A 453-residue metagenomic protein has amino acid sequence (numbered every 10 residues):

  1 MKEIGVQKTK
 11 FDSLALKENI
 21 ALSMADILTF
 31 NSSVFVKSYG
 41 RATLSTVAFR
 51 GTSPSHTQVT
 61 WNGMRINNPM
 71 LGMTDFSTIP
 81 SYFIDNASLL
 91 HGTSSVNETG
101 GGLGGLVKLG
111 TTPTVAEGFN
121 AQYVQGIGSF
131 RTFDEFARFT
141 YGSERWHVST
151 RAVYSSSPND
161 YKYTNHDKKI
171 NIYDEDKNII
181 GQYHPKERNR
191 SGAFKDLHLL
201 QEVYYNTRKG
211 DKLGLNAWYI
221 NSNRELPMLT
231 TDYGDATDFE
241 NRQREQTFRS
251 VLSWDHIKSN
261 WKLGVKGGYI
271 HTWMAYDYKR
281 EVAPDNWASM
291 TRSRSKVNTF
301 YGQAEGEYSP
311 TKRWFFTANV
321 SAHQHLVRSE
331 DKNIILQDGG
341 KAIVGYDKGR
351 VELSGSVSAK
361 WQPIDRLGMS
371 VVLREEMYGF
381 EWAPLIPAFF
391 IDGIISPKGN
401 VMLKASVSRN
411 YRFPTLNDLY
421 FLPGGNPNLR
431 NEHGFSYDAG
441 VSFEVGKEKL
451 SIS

Functional and structural regions predicted by a protein language model:
M1-K17, T46, P54, A87: N-terminal periplasmic "start-of-domain" segments of outer-membrane beta-barrel proteins
A25-N68: Extracytoplasmic beta-strand/coil segments of soluble accessory domains associated with Gram-negative outer-membrane
M64-G92: Short acidic/polar hinge/loop motifs at secondary-structure boundaries that mediate gating or recognition
N68-M70, F83-D85, V96-L109, P113-I170 (+2 more regions): Outer-membrane beta-barrel translocator/receptor signature
R131-S156, K168-N223, Q246-K258, P310-F316: Transmembrane beta-barrel wall of Gram-negative outer-membrane proteins
S157, Y161, R190-D196, K209-L263 (+1 more regions): Flexible loop and strand-edge segments within Gram-negative outer membrane beta-barrel domains
D238-I257, W382, I395, M402 (+1 more regions): Outer-membrane beta-barrel signature, preferentially recognizing the C-terminal barrel domain of Gram-negative
R242-R249, I257, Y269, D277-S370: Outer-membrane beta-barrel transmembrane domain signature of Gram-negative proteins, especially the mid-to-C-terminal
